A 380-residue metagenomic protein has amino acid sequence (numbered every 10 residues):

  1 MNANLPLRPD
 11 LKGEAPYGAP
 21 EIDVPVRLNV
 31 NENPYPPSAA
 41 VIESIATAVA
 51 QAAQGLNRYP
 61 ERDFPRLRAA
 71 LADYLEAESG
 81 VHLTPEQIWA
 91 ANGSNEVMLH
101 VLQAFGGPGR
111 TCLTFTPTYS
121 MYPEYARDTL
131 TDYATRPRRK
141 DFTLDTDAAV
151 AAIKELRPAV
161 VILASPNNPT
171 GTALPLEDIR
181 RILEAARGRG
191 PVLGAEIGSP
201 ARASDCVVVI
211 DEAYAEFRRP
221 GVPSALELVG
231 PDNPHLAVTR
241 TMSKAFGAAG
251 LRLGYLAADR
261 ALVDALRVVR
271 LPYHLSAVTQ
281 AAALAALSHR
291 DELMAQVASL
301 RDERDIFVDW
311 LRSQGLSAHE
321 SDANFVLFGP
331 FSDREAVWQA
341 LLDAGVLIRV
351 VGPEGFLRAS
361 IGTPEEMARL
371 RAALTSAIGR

Functional and structural regions predicted by a protein language model:
N2-G93, H100: N-terminal small-domain helix-loop-helix segment of the aminotransferase-like
S38, R62, H235-R312, L316-H319: PLP-dependent aminotransferase class I/II
H82-I88, G109-T111, E212, P234-H235: Short acidic capping loops at alpha-helix termini that bridge into adjacent secondary structure
Q103-A164, I197: PLP-dependent aminotransferase-like
Y133-P137, V160-N167, V208-E212, H319-S321 (+1 more regions): Short beta-strands and strand-loop turn motifs
L144-R157, P169-A245: Active-site pre-lysine segment of PLP-dependent enzymes
E177, A336-A344, R349-R380: PLP-dependent enzyme catalytic core of the Aspartate aminotransferase-like
L300-R301, D305, D309-A344, I361: Conserved PLP-binding catalytic core of the aspartate aminotransferase-like
